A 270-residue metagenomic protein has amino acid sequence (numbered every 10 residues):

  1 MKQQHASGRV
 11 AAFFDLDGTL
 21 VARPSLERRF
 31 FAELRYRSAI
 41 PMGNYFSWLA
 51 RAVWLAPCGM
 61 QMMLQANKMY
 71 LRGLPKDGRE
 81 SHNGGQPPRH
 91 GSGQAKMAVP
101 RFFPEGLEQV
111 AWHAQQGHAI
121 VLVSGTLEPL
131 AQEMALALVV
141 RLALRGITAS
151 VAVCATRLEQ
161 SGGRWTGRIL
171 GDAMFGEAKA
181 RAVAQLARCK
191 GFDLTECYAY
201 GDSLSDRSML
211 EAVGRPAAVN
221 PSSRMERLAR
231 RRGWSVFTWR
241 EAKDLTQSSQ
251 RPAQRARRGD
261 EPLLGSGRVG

Functional and structural regions predicted by a protein language model:
K2-Q3, S7-A11, G93, M97-G270: C-terminal cap/substrate-recognition subdomain and adjoining C-terminal extension of metal-dependent phosphatase-like
K2-Q61: Active-site neighborhood of HAD-like aspartate-dependent phosphohydrolases
R23, R79, T156: Active-site phosphate-binding/coordination module
P24-R28, L64-Q65, P129, E177 (+1 more regions): A generic alpha-helix surface/boundary motif
A39-F46, K76-S81, A143-S150, L194: Short, surface-exposed acidic
A39-G43, G85, P216, S235: A general structural signal for well-ordered secondary-structure junctions
L49-K76, A152-E159: Short, compositionally biased "basic patch" segments
M62-E108, Q116: Metal-dependent phosphoesterase signature
